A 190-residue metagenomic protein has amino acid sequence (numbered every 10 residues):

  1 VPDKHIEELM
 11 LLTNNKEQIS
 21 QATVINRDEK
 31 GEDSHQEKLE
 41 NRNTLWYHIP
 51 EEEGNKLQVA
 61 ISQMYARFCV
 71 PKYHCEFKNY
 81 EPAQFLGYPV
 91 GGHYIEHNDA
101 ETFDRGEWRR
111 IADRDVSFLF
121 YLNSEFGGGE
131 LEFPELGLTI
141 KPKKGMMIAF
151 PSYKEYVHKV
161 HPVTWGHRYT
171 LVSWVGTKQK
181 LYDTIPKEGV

Functional and structural regions predicted by a protein language model:
V1-M147, E155-V190: Fe(II)/2-oxoglutarate oxygenase catalytic core
